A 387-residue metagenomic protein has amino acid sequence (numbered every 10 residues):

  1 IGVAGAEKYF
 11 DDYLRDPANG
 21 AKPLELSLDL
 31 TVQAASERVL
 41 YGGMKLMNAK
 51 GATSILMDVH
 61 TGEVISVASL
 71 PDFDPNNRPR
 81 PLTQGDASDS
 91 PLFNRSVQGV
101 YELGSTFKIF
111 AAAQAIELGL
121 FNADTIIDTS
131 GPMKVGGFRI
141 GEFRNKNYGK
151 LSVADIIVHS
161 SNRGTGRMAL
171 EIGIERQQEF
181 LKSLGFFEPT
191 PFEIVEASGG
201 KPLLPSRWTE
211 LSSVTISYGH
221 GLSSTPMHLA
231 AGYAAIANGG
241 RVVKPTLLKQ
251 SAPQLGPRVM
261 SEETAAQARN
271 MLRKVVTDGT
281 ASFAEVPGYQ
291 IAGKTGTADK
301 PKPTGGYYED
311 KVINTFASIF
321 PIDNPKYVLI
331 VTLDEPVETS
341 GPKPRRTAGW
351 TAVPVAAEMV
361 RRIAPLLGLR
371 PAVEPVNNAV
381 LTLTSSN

Functional and structural regions predicted by a protein language model:
I1-A21, I330-V331, W350, P354-A357: Small/polar-residue-rich segments within soluble enzyme cores
E7, Q33, E37, Q178 (+4 more regions): Hydrophobic face of alpha-helices
D11, S54, V59-S105, F110-S340 (+3 more regions): Beta-lactam-recognizing serine transpeptidase/beta-lactamase-like catalytic domain environment
Y13-A52: Conserved, well-ordered alpha-helix/loop/beta-strand core segments that scaffold catalytic motifs
K45-K50, T280, P365-A372: Surface-exposed helix-capping loop/turn segments at secondary-structure junctions
A237, V276, A357-A364, G368: Short amphipathic alpha-helical signal-transduction/dimerization elements
R362-N387: Gram-negative outer-membrane assembly/targeting C-terminal domains
